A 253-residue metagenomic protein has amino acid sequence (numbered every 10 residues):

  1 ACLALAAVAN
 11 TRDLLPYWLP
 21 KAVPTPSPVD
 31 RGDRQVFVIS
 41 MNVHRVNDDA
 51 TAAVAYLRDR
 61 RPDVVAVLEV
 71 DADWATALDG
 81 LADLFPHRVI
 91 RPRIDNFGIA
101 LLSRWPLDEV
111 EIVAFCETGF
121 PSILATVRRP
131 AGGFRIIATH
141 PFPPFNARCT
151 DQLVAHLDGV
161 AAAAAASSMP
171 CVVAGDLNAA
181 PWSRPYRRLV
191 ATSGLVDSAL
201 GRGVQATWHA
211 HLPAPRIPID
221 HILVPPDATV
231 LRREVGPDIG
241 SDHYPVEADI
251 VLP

Functional and structural regions predicted by a protein language model:
A1-A9, L231-R233, S241: Short intrinsically disordered, low-complexity coil segments enriched in acidic
C2-D59: N-terminal signal-anchor transmembrane helix
R34, V38, H44-P253: Soluble catalytic domains of enzymes that build or remodel membrane lipids, polysaccharides, and related
